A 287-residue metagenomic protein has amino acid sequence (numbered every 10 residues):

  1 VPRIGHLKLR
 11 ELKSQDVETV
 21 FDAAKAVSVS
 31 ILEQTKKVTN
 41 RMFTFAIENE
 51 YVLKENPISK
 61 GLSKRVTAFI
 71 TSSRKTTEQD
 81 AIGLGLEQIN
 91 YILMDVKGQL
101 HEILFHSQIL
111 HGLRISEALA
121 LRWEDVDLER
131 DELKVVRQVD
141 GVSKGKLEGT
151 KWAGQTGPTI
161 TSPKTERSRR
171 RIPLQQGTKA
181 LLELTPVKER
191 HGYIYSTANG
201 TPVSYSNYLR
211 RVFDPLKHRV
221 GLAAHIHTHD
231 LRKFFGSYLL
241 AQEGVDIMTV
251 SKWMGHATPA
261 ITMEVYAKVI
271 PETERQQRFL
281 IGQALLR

Functional and structural regions predicted by a protein language model:
V1-K54, T201-N207, L222-D230: N-terminal core-binding DNA-recognition domain of tyrosine site-specific recombinases/integrases
V1-Q15, L184-R190, I194, P271: N-terminal DNA-binding module of tyrosine recombinases/phage integrases
V27-V38, A46-L121, L128-E129, D140 (+2 more regions): Basic, Lys/Arg- and aromatic-enriched nucleic-acid-binding interface segment
S30, E48, H106, L110-E117 (+5 more regions): C-terminal catalytic core of tyrosine-transesterase DNA break-rejoin enzymes
Q79-G83, R130, V139-R169, P173-T178 (+4 more regions): C-terminal secondary-structure termini that scaffold catalytic or DNA-interacting sites
L86-I89, Q138-G141, L147-E148, P173-A223: Active-site/catalytic core of tyrosine-dependent DNA strand-transfer enzymes
